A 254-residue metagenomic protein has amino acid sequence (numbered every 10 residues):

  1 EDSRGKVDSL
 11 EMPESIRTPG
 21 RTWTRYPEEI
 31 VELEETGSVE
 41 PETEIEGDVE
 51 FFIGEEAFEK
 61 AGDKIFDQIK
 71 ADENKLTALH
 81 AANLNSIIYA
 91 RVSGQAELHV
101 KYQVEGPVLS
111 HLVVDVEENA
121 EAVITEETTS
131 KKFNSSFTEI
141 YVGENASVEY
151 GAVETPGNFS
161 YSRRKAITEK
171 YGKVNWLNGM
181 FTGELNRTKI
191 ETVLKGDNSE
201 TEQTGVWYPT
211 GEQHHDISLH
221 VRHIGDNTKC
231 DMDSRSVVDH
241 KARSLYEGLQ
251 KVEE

Functional and structural regions predicted by a protein language model:
E1-S110, E117-E121, T128, E254: N-terminal leader/transition segments
Q68-E254: Conserved beta-strand/loop scaffold segments within soluble protein domains that form the structured core and edges
